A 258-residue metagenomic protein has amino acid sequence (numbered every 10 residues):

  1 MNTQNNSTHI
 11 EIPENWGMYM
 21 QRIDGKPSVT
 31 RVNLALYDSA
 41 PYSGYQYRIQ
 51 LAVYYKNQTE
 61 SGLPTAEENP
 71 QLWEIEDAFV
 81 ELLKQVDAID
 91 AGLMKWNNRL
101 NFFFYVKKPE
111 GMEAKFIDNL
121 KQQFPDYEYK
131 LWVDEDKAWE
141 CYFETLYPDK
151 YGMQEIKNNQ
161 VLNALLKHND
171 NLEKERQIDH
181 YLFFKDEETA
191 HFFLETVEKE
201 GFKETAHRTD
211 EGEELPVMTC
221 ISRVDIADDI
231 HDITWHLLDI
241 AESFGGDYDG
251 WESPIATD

Functional and structural regions predicted by a protein language model:
M1-D258: Long, contiguous binding/interaction regions
